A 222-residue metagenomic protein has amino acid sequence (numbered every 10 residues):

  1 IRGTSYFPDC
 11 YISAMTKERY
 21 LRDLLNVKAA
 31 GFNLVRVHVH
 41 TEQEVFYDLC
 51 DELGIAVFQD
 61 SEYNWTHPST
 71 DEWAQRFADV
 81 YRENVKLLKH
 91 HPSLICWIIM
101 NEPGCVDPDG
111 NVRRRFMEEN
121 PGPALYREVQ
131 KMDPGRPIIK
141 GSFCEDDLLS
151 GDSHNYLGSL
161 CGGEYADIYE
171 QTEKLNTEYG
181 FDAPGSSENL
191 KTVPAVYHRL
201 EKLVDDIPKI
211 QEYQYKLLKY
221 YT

Functional and structural regions predicted by a protein language model:
I1-A29, D48: N-terminal carbohydrate-binding accessory modules
L34-T222: Substrate-binding/catalytic cleft of secreted carbohydrate-active enzymes, primarily glycoside hydrolases
